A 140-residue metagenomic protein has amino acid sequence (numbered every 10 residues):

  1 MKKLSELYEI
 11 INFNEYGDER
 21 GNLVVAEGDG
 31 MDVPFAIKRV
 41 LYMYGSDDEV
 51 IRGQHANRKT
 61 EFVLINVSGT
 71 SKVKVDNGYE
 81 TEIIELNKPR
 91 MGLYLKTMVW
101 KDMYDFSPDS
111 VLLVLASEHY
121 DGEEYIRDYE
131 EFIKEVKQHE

Functional and structural regions predicted by a protein language model:
M1-M91, P108-D109, L115, Y120-E131 (+1 more regions): Non-catalytic, conserved peripheral segments adjacent to functional cores
K88-G92, M98-D105: Well-ordered alpha/beta subsegment
